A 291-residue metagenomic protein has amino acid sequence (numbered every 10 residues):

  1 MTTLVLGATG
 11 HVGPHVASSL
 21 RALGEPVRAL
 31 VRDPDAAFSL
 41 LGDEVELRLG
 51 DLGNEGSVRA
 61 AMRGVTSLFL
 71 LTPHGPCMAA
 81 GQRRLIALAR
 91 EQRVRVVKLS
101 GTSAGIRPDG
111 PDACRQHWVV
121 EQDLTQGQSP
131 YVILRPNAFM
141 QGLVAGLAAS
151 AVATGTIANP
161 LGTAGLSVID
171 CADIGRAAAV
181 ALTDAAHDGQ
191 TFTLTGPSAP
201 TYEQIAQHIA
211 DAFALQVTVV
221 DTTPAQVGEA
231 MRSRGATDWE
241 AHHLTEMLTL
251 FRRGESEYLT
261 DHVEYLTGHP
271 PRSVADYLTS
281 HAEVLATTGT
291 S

Functional and structural regions predicted by a protein language model:
M1-T2, T290: Intrinsic low-complexity, intrinsically disordered segments enriched in polar/basic residues
T2-G42, G53-G56, A60-V65, H74-R83 (+8 more regions): Oxidoreductase cofactor-interface core, primarily capturing Rossmann-like NAD(P)-dependent enzymes
G50: Cofactor-binding loops of NAD(P)H-dependent oxidoreductases, dominated by short-chain dehydrogenase/reductases
A225-S291: A hydrophobic C-terminal alpha-helical subdomain
